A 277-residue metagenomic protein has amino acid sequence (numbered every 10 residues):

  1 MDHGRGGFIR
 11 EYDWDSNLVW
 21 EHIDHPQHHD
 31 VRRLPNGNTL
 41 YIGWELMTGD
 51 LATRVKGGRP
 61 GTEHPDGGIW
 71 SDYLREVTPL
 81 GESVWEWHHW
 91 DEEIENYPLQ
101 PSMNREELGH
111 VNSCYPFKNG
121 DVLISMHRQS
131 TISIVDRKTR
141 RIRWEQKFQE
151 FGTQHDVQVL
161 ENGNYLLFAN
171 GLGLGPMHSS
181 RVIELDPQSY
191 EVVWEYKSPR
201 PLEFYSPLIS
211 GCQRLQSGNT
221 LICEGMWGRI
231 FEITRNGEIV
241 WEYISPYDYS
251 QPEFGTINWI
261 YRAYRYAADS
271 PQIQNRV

Functional and structural regions predicted by a protein language model:
M1-V277: Histidine-/acidic-rich catalytic cores in large beta-rich domains
